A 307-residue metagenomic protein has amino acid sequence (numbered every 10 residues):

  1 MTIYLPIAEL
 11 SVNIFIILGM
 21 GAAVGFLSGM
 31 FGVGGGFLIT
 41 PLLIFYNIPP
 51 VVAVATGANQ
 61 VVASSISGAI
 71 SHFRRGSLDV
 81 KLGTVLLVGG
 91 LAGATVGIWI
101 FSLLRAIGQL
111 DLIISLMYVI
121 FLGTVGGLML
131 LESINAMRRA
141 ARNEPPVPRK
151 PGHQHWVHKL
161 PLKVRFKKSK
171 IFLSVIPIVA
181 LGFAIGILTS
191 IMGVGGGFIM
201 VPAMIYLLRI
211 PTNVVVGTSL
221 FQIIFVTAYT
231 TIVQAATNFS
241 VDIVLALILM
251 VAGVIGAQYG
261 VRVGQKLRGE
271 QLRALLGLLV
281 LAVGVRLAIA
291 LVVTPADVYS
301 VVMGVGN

Functional and structural regions predicted by a protein language model:
M1-M20, R74-A184, Y206, A236-N307: Juxtamembrane transmembrane-helix boundary motif
N13, I48-A63, G186-S190, V194 (+2 more regions): Structural signature of hydrophobic alpha-helical transmembrane segments
G21, G25-V33, F37, S64-A69 (+7 more regions): Transmembrane alpha-helical segments of multi-pass membrane transport proteins and ion-pumping complexes
G36-G83: Juxtamembrane transmembrane-helix termini in multi-pass membrane transport proteins
I39-V52, T189, I199-V214, V233: Interfacial segments of multi-pass membrane proteins
N213-S219, I224: Helical hairpin unit composed of two closely spaced alpha helices linked by a short loop
